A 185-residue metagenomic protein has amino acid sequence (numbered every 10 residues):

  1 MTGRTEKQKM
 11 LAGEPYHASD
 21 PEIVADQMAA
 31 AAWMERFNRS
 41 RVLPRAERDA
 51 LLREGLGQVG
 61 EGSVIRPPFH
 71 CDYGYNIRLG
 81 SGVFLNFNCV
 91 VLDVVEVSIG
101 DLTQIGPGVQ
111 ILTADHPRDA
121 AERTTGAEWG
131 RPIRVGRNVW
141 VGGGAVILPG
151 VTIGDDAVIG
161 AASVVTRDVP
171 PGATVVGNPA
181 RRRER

Functional and structural regions predicted by a protein language model:
M1-G62, A180-R183: Terminal amphipathic alpha-helical/low-complexity segments used for targeting or macromolecular assembly
K7-Q8, G55, T125, P132 (+1 more regions): Short secondary-structure boundary/capping segments
N38, R167-G172: Short arginine-rich
A46, F69-L79, F84-T152, A173 (+1 more regions): Flexible, glycine/small-residue-enriched loop-and-beta-strand segment within the central core of proteins
T152-D155, T166-R167: Active-site/ligand-binding-proximal alpha/beta "capping" segment
A161-S163: Active-site-proximal glycine-rich helix-loop-beta segment
